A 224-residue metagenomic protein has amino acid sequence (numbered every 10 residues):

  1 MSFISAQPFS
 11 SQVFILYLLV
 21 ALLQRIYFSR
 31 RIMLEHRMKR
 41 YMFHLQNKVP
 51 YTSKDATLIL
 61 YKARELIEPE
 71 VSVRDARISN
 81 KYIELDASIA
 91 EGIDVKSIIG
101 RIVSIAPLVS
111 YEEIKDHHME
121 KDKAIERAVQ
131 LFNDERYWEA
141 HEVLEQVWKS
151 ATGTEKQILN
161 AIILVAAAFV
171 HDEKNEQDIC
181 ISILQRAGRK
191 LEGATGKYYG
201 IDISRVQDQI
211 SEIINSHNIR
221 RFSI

Functional and structural regions predicted by a protein language model:
M1-M33: N-terminal amphipathic/basic-hydrophobic helices that include classical n-h-c signal peptides and signal-anchor
M33-D134, W138, K197-I224: N-terminal alpha-helical interaction modules that lie
L131-N133, K174-I181: Short coil/turn connectors between adjacent alpha-helices in alpha-solenoid helical repeat scaffolds
F132, Y137, L144-E145, L184 (+1 more regions): Inward-facing hydrophobic residues that define packing positions of alpha-helical scaffold repeats
E142-L164, R189-K197: Short, charge-rich amphipathic alpha-helical segments embedded in non-transmembrane helical bundles/solenoids
L164-D172: Functionalized membrane-embedded alpha-helices
Q177-T195: TPR/TPR-like (Sel1-like) alpha-helical repeat modules
